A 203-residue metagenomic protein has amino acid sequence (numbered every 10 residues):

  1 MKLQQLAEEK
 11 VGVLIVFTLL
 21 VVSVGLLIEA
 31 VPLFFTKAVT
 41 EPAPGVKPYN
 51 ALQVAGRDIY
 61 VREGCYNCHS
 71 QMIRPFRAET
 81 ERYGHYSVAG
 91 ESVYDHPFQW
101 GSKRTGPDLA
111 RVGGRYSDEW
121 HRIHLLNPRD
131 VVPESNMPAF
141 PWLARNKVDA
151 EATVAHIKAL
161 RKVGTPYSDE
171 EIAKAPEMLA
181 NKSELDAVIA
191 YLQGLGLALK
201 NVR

Functional and structural regions predicted by a protein language model:
M1-G12, R62-M72, Y94-G106: Charged, low-complexity, helix/coiled-coil-prone segments
M1-Y49, V163-S168, I189-R203: Post-cleavage N-terminal segment of exported redox proteins
L14-V24, E81-L185: Electron-transfer interface patches adjacent to heme c in soluble/periplasmic c-type cytochromes and di-/multiheme
V31-A38, E63-N67, M72, F76 (+2 more regions): A generic secondary-structure signal for well-formed alpha-helical elements
L33-P44, A51-V54, S70, Y86-Q99: Sequence context of c-type cytochrome heme-c attachment sites
K37-V61, I73-T80, T105, A175-M178 (+2 more regions): Electrostatic cytochrome c docking/interface patches
G56, R62-Q71, H121, V188 (+1 more regions): The canonical Cys-X-X-Cys-His
C68, E134-A139, L199-R203: Surface-exposed patches in mature extracellular/periplasmic domains of secreted proteins
